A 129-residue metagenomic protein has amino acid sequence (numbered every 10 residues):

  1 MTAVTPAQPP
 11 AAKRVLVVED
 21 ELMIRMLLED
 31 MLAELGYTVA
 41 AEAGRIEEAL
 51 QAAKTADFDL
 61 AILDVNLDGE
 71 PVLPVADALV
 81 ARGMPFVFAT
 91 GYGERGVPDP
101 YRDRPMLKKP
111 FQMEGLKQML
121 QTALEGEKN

Functional and structural regions predicted by a protein language model:
M1-R14, Q112-N129: Non-catalytic signal-transmission and effector/linker regions of two-component phosphorelay proteins
E19: Conserved acidic carboxylate
L22-A41: Two-component/phosphorelay signaling modules centered on CheY-like receiver
E42-L60: Acidic, metal-coordinating helix/loop segments flanking the phosphotransfer/catalytic sites of two-component signaling
D64: Active-site residues of response regulator receiver
G69-P74: Acidic catalytic/metal-coordinating carboxylates
V87-A89: Hydrophobic/aromatic residues positioned on beta-strands within the core alpha/beta folds
